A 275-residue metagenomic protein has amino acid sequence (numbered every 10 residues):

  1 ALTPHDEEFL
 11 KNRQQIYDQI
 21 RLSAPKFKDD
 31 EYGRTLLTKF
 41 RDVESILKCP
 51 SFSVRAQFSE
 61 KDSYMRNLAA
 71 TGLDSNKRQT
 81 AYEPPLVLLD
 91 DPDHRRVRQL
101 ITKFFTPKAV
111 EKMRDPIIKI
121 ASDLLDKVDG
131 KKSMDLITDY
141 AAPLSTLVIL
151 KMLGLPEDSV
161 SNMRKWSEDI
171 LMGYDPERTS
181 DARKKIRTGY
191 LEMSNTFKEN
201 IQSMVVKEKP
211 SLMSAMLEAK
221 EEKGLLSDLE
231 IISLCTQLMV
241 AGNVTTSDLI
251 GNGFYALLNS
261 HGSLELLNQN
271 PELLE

Functional and structural regions predicted by a protein language model:
A1-E275: Cytochrome P450
